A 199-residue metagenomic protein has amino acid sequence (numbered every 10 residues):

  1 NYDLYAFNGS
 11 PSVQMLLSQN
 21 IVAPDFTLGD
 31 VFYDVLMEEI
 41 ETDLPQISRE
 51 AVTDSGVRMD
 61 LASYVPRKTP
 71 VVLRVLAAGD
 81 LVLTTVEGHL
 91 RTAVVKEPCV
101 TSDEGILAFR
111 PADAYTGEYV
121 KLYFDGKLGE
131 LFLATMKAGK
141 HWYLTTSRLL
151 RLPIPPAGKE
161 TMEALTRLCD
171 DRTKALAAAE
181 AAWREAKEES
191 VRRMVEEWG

Functional and structural regions predicted by a protein language model:
N1-D43, G158-G199: Non-catalytic DNA-recognition/assembly elements of restriction-modification systems
F26-M37, Q46-A78: Sequence-specific dsDNA recognition surfaces
E41-Q46, R74-L76, A93-E104, W142-Y143: Short, surface-exposed loop/turn microsegments at beta-strand edges and helix-strand junctions
R49, P111, I154: Active-site donor-binding loop signature of nucleotide-sugar glycosyltransferases
V82-D125: A short beta-sheet element
T92-V94, F132, E163-L165: Extended hydrophobic-aromatic, low-complexity segments
V100-L107, A138-A164: A short glycine-rich beta-alpha junction/loop motif
V120-A138: Glycine- and charge-enriched low-complexity intrinsically disordered segments
